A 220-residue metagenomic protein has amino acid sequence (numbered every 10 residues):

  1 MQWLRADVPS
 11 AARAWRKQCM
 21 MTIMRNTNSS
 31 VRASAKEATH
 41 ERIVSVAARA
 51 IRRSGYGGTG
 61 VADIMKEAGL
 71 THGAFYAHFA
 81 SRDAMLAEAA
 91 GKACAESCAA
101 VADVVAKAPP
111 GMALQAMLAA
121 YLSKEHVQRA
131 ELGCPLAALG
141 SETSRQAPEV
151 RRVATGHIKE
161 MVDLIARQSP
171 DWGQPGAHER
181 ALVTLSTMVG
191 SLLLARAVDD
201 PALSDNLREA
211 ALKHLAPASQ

Functional and structural regions predicted by a protein language model:
W3-R5, P9-S54, G58-E67, A84: Basic, helix-initiating cap at the start of DNA-binding domains
E37-S45, G57-G58, G69, A77-A102 (+1 more regions): An amphipathic alpha-helix adjacent to DNA-recognition modules
V46-R53, A100-V104, T187-L194: Solvent-exposed, amphipathic alpha-helical segments
G73: Key DNA-contact positions within bacterial/archaeal DNA-binding proteins
E88, A102-G133: Hydrophobic alpha-helical connector segments
K92, E96-V104, A120, K124 (+3 more regions): Solvent-exposed, charged/polar functional surfaces in cytosolic regulatory/catalytic domains
A147-G156, Q168-Q220: Hydrophobic/aromatic-rich alpha-helical bundle segments in the mid-to-C-terminal region
